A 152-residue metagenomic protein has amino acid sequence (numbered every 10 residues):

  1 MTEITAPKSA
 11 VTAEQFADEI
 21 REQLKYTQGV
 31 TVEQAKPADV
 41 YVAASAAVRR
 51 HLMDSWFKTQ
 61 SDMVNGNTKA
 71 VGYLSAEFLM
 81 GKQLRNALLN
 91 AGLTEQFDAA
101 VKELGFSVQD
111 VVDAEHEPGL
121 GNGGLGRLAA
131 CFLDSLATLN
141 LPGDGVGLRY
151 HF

Functional and structural regions predicted by a protein language model:
M1-F152: A conserved ligand/cofactor-binding region detector
